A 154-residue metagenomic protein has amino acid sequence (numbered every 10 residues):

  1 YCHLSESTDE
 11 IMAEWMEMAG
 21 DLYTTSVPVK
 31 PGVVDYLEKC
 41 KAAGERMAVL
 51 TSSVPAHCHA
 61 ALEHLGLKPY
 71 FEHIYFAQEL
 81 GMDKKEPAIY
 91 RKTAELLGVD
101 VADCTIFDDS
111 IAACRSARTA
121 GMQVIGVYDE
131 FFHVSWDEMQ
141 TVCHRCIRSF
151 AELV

Functional and structural regions predicted by a protein language model:
Y1-D35, A43: Metal-dependent phosphoesterase signature
V34, E38-K41, V54-P55, H59-V154: Asp-based, Mg2+/Mn2+-dependent phosphohydrolase catalytic module
T51: Active-site nucleophile and cofactor-binding loops and adjacent substrate-binding regions of central metabolic enzymes
